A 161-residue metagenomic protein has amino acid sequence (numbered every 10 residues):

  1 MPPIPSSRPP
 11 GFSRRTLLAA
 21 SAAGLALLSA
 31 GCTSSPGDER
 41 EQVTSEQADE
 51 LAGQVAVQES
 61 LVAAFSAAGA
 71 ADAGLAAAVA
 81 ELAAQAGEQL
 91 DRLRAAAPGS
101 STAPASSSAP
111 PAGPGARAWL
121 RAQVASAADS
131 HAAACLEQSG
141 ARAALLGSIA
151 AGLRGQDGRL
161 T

Functional and structural regions predicted by a protein language model:
P2-F12, T16, A20-T161: All-alpha RGS (Regulator of G-protein Signaling) helical domain and cognate RGS-like helical scaffolds
